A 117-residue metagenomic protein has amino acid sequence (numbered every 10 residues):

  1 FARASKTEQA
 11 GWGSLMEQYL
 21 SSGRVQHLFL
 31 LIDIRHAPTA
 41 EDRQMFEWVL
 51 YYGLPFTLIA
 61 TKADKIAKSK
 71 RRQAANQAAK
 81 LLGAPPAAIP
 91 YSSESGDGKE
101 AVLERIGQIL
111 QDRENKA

Functional and structural regions predicted by a protein language model:
F1-K6, S14, Q108-A117: Conserved G1/Walker A P-loop phosphate-binding module
F1-R3, H36, D64, S95: Short, glycine/acidic-enriched loop or turn micro-motifs at the edges of active sites
A4, E8, Y91-E94: Pocket-edge positions in alpha/beta enzyme catalytic cores
G11-A87: Conserved C-terminal guanine-recognition region of P-loop GTPase G domains, centered on the G4
D64-A117: Canonical P-loop GTPase G-domain recognition
